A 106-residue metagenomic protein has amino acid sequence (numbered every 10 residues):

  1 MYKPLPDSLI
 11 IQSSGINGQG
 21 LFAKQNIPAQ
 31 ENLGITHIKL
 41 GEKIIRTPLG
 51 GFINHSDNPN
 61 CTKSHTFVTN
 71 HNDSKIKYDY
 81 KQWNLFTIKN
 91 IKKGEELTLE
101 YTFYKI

Functional and structural regions predicted by a protein language model:
M1-I106: Conserved catalytic SET/PR domain of SAM-dependent protein methyltransferases, capturing the structural core that binds
